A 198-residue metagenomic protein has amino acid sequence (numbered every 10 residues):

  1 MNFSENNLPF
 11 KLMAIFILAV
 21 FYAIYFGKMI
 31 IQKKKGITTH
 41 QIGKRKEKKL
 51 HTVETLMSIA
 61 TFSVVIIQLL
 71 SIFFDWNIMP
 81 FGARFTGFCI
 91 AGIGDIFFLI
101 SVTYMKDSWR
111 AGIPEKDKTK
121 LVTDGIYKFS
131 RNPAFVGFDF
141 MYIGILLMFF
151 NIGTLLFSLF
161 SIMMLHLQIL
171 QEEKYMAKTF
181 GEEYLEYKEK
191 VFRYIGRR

Functional and structural regions predicted by a protein language model:
M1-K116, K120, G144-Y175, T179-R198: Membrane-anchoring alpha-helices and their flanking helix-loop junctions
I113-F138: Active-site-proximal inter-transmembrane loops
G137-I145: Hydrophobic, membrane-inserted alpha-helices
